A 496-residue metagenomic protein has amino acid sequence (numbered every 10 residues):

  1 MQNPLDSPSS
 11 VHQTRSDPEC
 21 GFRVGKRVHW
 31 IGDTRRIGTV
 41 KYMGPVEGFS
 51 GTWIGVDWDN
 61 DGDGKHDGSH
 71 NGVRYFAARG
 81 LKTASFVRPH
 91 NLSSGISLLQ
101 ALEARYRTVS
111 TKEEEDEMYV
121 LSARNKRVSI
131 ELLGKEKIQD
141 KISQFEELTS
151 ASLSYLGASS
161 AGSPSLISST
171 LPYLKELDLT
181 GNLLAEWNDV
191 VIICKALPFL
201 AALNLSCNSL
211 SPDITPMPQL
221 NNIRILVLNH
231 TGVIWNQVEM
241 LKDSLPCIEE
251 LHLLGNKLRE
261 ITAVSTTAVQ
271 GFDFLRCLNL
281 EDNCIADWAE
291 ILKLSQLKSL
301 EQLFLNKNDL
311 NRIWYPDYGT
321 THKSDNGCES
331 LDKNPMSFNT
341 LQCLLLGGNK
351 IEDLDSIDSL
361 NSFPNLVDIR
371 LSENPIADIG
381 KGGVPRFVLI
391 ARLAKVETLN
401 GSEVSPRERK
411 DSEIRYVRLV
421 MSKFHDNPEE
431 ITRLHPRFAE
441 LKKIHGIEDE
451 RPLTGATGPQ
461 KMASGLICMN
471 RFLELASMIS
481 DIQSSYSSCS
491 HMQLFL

Functional and structural regions predicted by a protein language model:
M1-S10, R23-G25, G80, H90-L496: Long, contiguous C-terminal flanking segments immediately downstream of a protein's structured core
S16-D33, I37: Short coil-to-beta transition motif at edge beta-strands of beta-rich domains
D17, H29-I31, Y42-R79: Basic/aromatic-rich interaction segments and small domains that mediate binding to polyanionic partners
P18-G21, V40, N71, N91-S97: Eukaryotic PEST-like, Ser/Thr/Pro-rich intrinsically disordered regions enriched for SP/TP/PP repeats and acidic
I37-T39, H491: Well-ordered beta-strand positions in beta-sheet-rich domains
T39-G44, K137-D140: Short secondary-structure capping/turn segments at boundaries of alpha-helices and beta-strands
